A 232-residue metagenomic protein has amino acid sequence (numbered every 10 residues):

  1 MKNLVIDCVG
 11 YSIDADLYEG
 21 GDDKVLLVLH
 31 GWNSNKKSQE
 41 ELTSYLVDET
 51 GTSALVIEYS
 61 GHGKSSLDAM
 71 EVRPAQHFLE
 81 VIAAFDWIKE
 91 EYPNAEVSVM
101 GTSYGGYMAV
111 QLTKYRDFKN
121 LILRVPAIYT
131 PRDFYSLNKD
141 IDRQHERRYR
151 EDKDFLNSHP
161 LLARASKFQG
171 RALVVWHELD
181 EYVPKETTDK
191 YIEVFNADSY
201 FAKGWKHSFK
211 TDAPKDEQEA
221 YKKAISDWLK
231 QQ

Functional and structural regions predicted by a protein language model:
M1-E19: N-terminal cap/lid segment of alpha/beta-hydrolase-fold proteins
W32-Y45, E186: The serine-hydrolase catalytic nucleophile loop
S38, V72-E91: Alpha/beta-hydrolase active-site loop
V47-S66: Conserved alpha/beta-hydrolase
Q111-E151: Hydrolase active-site cap/lid region
F168-Q169, V174-W176, D180: Short beta-strand/loop motif that positions the catalytic acidic residue of the alpha/beta-hydrolase fold
E181-T187: Conserved alpha/beta-hydrolase "acid-adjacent" motif
W205-Q218: Catalytic histidine-centered segment of alpha/beta-hydrolase-like enzymes
